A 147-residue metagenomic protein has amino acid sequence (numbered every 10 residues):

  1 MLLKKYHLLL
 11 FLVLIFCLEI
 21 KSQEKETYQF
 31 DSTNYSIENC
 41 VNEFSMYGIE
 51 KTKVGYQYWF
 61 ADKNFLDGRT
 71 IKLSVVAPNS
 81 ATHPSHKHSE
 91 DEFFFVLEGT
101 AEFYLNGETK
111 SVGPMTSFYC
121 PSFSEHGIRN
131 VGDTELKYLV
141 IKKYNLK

Functional and structural regions predicted by a protein language model:
M1-E24: Bacterial Sec-dependent N-terminal signal peptides
S22-R69: A short, N-terminal "cap"/entry segment at the start of jelly-roll beta-barrel domains of the cupin/DSBH fold
Q57-W59, K72-H88: Conserved short histidine dyad/triad with adjacent acidic residue
V75-V76, K87-F103: Short, conserved beta-strand element in jelly-roll/cupin
S89-E90, E108, S124, T134: A generic "binding-loop/recognition-motif" signal
E108-S122: Short acidic-glycine-tyrosine-enriched beta hairpin
S122-K147: Ligand-binding loop in jelly-roll beta-barrel domains
